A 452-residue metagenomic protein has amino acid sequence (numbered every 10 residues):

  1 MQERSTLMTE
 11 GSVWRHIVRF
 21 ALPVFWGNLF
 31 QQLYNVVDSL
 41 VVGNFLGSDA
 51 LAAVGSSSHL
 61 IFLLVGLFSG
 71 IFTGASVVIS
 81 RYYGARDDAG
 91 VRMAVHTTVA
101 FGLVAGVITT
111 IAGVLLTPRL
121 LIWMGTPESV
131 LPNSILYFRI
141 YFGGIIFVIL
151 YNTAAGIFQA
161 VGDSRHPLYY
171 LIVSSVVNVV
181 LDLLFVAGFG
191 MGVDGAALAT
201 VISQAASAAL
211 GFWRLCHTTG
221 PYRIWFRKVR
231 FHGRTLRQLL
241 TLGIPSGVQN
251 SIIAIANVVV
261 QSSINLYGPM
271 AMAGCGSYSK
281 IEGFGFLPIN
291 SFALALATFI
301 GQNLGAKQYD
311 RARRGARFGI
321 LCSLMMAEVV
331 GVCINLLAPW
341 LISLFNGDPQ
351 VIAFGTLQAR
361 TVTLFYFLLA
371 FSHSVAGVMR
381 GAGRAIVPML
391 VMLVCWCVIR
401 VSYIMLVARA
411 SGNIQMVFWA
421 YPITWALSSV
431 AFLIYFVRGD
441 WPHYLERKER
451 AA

Functional and structural regions predicted by a protein language model:
M1-A21, I79-G144, G188-I244, I300-F365 (+1 more regions): Short alpha-helical transmembrane segments in multi-pass integral membrane proteins
M8-F45, H59-G74, V78, L103-T110 (+5 more regions): N-terminal transmembrane alpha-helices
R19-D38, I140, Y151, S174 (+4 more regions): Transmembrane helical elements of multi-pass membrane transporters/channels
V24, N28, L40, N44 (+16 more regions): Transmembrane alpha-helix boundary and packing residues in multipass membrane permease domains and related
L33-L51, L121-E128, L184-M191, S251-K280 (+4 more regions): Helix-terminus/linker motif at the lipid-water interface of multi-pass membrane proteins
L46-H59, S134, F138, A197 (+3 more regions): Small-residue hotspots at the loop-to-helix junctions and early N-terminal turns of transmembrane alpha-helices
L51-I111, V148-P167, Q261, C275-A338 (+1 more regions): Small-residue-rich hydrophobic transmembrane alpha-helices
F72, Y141-Q159, P167-S175, A196-A209 (+4 more regions): Short runs within selected transmembrane alpha-helices of multi-pass transporters and secretion channels
